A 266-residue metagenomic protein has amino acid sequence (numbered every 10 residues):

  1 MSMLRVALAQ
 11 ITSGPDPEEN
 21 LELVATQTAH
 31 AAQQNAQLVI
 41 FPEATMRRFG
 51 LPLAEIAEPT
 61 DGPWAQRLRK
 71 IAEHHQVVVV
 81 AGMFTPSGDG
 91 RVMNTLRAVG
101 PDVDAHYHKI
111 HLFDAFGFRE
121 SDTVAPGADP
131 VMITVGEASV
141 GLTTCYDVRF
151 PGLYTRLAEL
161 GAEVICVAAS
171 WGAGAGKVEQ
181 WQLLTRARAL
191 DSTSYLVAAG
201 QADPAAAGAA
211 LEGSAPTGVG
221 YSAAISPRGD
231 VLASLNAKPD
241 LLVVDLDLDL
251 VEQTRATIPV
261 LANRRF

Functional and structural regions predicted by a protein language model:
M1-A7: Extreme N-terminal starter segment of soluble prokaryotic enzymes
A9, Y107, I133, A199 (+2 more regions): Hydrophobic residues at beta-strand termini and immediately following loops that shape nucleotide-binding pockets
Q10-P15: Short polar catalytic/cofactor-binding loops
P17, A25-H106, G172-S194: Cys-nucleophile CN-hydrolase/nitrilase-fold catalytic domain and related Cys-dependent amidase chemistry that acts on
D61-V80, V148-D240: CN hydrolase (nitrilase-like) catalytic-core segments centered on the catalytic cysteine and neighboring Lys/Glu
A81-M83, N94-A98, V131-I133, S222-A224 (+1 more regions): Short beta-strand scaffold segments in enzyme catalytic cores
S87-L160, V164, A173-L183, A187 (+1 more regions): Active-site catalytic loop in hydrolytic enzyme cores
V243-F266: Short, basic/aromatic-enriched C-terminal tail that caps enzymatic domains
